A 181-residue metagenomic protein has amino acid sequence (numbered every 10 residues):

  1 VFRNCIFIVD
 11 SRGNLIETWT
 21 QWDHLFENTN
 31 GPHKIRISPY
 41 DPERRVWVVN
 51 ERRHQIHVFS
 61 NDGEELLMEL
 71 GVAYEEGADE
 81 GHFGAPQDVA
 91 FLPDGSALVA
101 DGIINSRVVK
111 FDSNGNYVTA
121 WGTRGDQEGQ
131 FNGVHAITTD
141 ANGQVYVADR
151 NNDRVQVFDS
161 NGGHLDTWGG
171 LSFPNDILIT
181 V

Functional and structural regions predicted by a protein language model:
V1-V181: Eukaryotic scaffold repeat domains enriched in small/polar residues
